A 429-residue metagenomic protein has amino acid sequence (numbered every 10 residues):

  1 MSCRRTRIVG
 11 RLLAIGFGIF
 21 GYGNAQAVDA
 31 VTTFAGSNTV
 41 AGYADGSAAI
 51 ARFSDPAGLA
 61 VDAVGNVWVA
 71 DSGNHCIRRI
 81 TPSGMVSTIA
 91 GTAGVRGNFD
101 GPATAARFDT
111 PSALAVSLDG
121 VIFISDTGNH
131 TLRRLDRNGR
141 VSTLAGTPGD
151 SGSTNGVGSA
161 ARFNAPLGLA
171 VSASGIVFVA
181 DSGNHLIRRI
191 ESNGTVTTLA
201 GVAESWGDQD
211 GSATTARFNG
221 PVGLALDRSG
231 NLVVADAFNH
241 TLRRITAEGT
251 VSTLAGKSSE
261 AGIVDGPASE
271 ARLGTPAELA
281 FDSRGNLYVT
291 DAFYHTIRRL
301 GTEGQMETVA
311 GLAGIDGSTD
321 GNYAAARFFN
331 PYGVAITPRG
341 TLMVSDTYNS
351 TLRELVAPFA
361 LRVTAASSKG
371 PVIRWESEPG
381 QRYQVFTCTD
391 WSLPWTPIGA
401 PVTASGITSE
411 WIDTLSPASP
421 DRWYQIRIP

Functional and structural regions predicted by a protein language model:
G10-G21: Bacterial N-terminal signal peptides
V28-A57, M85-S112, R140-L167, T195-V222 (+2 more regions): Gly/Pro-rich loop segments of beta-rich domains
V61-V64, V116-D119, V171-S174, L226-S229 (+2 more regions): Residue-level detector of Asp-centered blade-edge/turn motifs that repeat once per structural unit in beta-propeller
N66-W68, V121-F123, I176-F178, N231-V233 (+2 more regions): Conserved beta-propeller blade signature
S72-G73, T127-G128, S182-G183, A237 (+3 more regions): Short loop/turn segments immediately following the C-termini of beta-strands
H75-R79, M85, H130-R134, R140 (+8 more regions): A short loop-to-beta-strand structural motif that recurs across blades of beta-propeller domains
N330-F359: Blade-level signature of beta-propeller repeat domains, shared across WD40, Kelch, NHL, RCC1 and BNR/Asp-box propellers
V356-P429: Short, composition-biased motifs enriched in small/polar/acidic residues
